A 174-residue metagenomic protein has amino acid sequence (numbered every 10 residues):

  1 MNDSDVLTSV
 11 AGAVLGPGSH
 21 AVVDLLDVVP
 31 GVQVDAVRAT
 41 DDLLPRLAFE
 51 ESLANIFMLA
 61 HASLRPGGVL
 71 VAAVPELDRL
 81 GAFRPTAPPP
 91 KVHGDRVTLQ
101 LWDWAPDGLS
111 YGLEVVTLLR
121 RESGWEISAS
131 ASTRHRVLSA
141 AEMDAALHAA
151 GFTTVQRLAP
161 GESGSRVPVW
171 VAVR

Functional and structural regions predicted by a protein language model:
N2-H20: Conserved alpha-helix/loop element of class I SAM-dependent methyltransferases that forms part of the SAM/SAH-binding
V29-V37: A short acidic, Gly/Pro-enriched loop at the edge of an enzyme's catalytic core that lines a small-molecule cofactor
A39-L43: A short beta-strand submotif of the Rossmann-like class I SAM-dependent methyltransferase core that lines
P45-L47: A short His-aromatic
S52-P66: A short glycine-rich, Lys/Arg-flanked "PGG" loop and its adjoining helix->strand segment in the class I
G67-V74: Conserved beta-strand signature within the Rossmann-like core of class I S-adenosyl-L-methionine
V74-A140: SAM-dependent methyltransferase
R134-R174: C-terminal lobe and adjacent flexible extensions of AdoMet/dcAdoMet transferase-like proteins
